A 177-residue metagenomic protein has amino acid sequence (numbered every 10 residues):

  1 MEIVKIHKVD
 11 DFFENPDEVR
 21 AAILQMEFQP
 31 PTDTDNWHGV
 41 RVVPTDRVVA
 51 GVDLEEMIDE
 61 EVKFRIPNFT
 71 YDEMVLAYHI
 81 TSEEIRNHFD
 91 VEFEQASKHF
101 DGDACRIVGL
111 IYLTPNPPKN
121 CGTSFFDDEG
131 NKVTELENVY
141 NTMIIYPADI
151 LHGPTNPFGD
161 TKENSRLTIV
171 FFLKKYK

Functional and structural regions predicted by a protein language model:
M1-A96: Non-heme Fe(II)/2-oxoglutarate
H79-K177: Catalytic core of non-heme Fe(II) oxygenases with the double-stranded beta-helix
